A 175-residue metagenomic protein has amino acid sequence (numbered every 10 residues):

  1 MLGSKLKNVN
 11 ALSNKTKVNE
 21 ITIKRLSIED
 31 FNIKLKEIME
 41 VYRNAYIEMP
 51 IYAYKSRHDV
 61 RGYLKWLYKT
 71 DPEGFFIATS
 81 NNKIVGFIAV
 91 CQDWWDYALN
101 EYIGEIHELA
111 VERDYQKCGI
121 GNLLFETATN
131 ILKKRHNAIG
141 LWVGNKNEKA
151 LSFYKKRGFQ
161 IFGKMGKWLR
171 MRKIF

Functional and structural regions predicted by a protein language model:
M1-K36: Conserved N-terminal entry element of GNAT/NAT acetyltransferase domains
L2-S4, M165-F175: Active-site/acyl-donor-binding loops of N-acyltransferases
R25-E29, I33-K36, E40-E101, E105-H107 (+2 more regions): Acetyl-CoA-dependent GNAT
E108-A110, G140-W142, R172: Short aromatic/hydrophobic contact patches that present stacked aromatics for nucleic-acid/ligand binding
E108-V111, K117-N130, S152-K156: Conserved acetyl-CoA-binding loop-helix of GNAT-fold acetyltransferases
N122, N145-K164, L169: Conserved active-site alpha-helix within GNAT-family acetyltransferase domains
A128-R135, I161-F162: Alpha-helix C-terminal capping segments
L132-G144: Conserved GNAT acetyl-CoA-binding A-motif
